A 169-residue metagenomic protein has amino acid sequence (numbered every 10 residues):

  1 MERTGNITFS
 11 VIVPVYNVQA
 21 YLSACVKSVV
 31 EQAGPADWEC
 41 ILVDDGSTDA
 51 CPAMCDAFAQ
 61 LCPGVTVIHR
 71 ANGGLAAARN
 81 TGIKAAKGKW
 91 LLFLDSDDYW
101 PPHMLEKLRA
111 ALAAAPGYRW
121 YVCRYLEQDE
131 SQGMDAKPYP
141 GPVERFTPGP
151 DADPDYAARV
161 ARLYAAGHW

Functional and structural regions predicted by a protein language model:
M1-W169: Nucleotide-sugar donor-binding/catalytic module of glycosyltransferases that assemble extracellular/cell-envelope
